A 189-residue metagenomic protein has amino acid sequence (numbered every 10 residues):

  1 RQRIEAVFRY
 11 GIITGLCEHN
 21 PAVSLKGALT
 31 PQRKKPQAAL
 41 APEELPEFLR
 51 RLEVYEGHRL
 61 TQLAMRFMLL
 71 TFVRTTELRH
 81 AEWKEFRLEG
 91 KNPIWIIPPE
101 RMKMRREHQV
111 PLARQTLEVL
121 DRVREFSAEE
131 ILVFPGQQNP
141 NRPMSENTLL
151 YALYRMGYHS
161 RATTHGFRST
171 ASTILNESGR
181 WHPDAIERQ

Functional and structural regions predicted by a protein language model:
R1-Q2, I13, C17-A81, E89-K91 (+3 more regions): Basic, Lys/Arg- and aromatic-enriched nucleic-acid-binding interface segment
E5-I12, D121: Structural signal for well-ordered, non-membrane alpha-helices
A6, V23, G27, H80 (+3 more regions): DNA-binding alpha-helical recognition surfaces that contact promoter or target DNA
K26, P98-P99, A113, P135: Residue-level detector of conserved, well-ordered beta-strand and adjacent loop positions that form binding/recognition
P46, R50-Q62, T71, V110 (+2 more regions): Short, basic (Lys/Arg/His-rich) helix/loop patches that form interaction surfaces in the mid-to-C-terminal regions
E85-F86, E100-M102, E125, E177-S178: Short polar/acidic secondary-structure junctions
I94, E107-P111: Well-ordered beta-strand positions in beta-sheet-rich domains
